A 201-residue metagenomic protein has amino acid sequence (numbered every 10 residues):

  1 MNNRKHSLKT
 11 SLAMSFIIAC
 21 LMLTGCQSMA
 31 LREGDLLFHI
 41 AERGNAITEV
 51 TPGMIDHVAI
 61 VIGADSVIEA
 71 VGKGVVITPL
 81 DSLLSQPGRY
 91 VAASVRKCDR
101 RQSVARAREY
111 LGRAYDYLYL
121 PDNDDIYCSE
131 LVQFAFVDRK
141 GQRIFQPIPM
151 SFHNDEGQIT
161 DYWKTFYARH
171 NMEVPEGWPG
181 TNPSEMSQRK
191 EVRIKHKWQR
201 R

Functional and structural regions predicted by a protein language model:
N2-A13: Bacterial N-terminal signal peptides that target proteins for export
L31, L36-V95, R113-I126: Glycine-rich catalytic cores of cysteine/serine-nucleophile enzymes that process amide/ester linkages in cell-envelope
G63, R108-Y115, Q133-G141: Sec-exported extracytoplasmic/periplasmic mature domains
I68-C98, V104, Y162-N182: Conserved catalytic neighborhood of penicillin-recognizing serine enzymes
D99-A107, D124, C128-L131: Stable alpha-helical elements in mature extracytoplasmic
D124-R201: Activation targets extended, charge/polar-rich intrinsically disordered C-terminal tails
